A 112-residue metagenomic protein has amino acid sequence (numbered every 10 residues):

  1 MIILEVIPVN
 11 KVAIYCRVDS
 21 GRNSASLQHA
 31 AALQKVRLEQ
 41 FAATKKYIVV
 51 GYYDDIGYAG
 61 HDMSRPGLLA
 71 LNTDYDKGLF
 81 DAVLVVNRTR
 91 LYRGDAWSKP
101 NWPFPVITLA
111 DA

Functional and structural regions predicted by a protein language model:
M1-V9, R17, H61-A112: TOPRIM-like Mg2+-dependent DNA-processing core and adjacent phosphate-binding/basic surface
I14-R17, Q34, L38, Y52 (+1 more regions): Mobile genetic element proteins and their domesticated derivatives, centered on retroelements and DNA transposons
S20, Y58: Short, glycine/acidic-enriched loop or turn micro-motifs at the edges of active sites
G21-L33: Glycine- and acidic-residue-enriched helix-capping/strand-helix junction motifs
N23, Q40, G94-A96: A periodicity- and composition-biased signal for non-globular, repetitive helical segments
A30-K45: Short, solvent-exposed amphipathic alpha-helices that sit in or adjacent to ligand/effector-binding or catalytic
A42-G57: Short beta-strand elements in bilobed, periplasmic/extracellular small-molecule ligand-binding domains
